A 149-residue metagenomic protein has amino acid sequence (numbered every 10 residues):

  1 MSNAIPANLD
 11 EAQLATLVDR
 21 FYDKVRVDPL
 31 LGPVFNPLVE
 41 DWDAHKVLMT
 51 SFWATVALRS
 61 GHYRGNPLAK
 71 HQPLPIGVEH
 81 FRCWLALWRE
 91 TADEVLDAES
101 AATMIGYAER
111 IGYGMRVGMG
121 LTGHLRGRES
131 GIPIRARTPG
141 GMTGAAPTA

Functional and structural regions predicted by a protein language model:
M1-A149: Core of compact, soluble alpha-helical bundle domains
